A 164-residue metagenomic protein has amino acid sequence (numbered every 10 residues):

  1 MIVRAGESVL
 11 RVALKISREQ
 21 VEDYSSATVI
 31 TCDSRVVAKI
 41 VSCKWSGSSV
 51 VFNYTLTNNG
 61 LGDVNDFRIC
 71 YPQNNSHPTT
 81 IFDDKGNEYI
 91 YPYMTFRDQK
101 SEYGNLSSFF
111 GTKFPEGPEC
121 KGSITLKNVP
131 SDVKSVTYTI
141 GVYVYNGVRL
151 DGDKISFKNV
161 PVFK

Functional and structural regions predicted by a protein language model:
I2-T31, F110-K164: Surface-exposed edge beta-strand/loop patches
V29, I40, Y91-Y93: A structural signal for short, hydrophobic beta-strand segments that form beta-sheets in beta-rich/all-beta domains
C32-A38: N-terminal edge beta-strand
V41-C43, K127: Surface-exposed loop and edge beta-strand positions of immunoglobulin-like domains
K44-S46, T57-P115, C120, L150-G152 (+1 more regions): The feature marks short-to-medium sequence segments in extracytoplasmic or secretory-pathway proteins
S48-F52: Structural beta-strand segments of beta-rich domains
N53-T57, T125: Short edge beta-strand/loop segments characteristic of extracellular beta-sandwich folds
